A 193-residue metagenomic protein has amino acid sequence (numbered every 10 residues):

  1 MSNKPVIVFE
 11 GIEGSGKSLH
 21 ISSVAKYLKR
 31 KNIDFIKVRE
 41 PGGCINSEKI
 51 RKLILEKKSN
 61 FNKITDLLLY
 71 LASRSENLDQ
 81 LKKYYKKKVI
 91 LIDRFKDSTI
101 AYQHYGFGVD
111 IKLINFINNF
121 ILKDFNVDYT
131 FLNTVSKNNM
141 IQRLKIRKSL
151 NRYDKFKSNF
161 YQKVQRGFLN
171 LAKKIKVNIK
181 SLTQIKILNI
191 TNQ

Functional and structural regions predicted by a protein language model:
M1-V6, I33: Extreme N-terminal, non-catalytic leader segments that precede Walker-type/kinase nucleotide-binding cores
S2, A25, N138-Q193: NTP-dependent small-molecule kinase module
F9: Hydrophobic anchor at the beta1->P-loop junction of P-loop NTPases
G14: Walker A (P-loop) phosphate-binding loop of P-loop NTPases
K17: Conserved lysine of the Walker
H20: Hydrophobic positions on the alpha1 helix immediately C-terminal to the Walker A/P-loop
I33-L122: ATP-dependent small-molecule kinase phosphotransfer cores that center on conserved nucleotide phosphate-binding segments
T99-R166: A glycine- and Lys/Arg-enriched "phosphate-lid" helix/loop adjacent to the NTP-binding pocket of small-molecule kinases
